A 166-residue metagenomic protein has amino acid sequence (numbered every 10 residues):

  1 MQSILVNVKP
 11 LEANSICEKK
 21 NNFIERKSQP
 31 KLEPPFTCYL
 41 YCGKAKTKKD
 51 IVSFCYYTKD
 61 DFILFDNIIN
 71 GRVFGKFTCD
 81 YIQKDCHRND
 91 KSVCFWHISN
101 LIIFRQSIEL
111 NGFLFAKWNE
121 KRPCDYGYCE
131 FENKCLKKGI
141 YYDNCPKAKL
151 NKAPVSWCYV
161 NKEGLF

Functional and structural regions predicted by a protein language model:
M1-F166: Structured alpha/beta reader/binder surfaces that contact nucleic acids or chromatin modification marks
